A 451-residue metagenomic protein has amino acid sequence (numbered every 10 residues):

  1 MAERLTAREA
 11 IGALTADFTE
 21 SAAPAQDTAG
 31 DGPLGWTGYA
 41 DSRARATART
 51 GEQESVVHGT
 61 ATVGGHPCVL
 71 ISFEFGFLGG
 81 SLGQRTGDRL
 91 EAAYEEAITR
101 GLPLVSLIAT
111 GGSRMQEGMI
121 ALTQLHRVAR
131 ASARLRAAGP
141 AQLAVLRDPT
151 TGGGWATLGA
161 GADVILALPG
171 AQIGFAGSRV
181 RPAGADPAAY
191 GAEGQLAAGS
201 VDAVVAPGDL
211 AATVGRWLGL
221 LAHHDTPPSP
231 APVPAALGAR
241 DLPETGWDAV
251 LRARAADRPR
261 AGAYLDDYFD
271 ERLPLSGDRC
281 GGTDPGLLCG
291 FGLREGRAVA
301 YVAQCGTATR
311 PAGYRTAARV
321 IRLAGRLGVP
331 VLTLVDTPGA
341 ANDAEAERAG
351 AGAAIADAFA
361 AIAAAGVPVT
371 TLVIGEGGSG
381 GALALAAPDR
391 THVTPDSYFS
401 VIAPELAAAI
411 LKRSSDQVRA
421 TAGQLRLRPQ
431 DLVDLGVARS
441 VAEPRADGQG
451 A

Functional and structural regions predicted by a protein language model:
M1-V63, P67, A211-V299, A303-G306 (+2 more regions): Intrinsically disordered, low-complexity segments enriched in small/flexible residues
L5, Q84-G87, E91, L122 (+10 more regions): Electropositive phosphate-/nucleotide-binding environments in soluble metabolic enzymes
I11, T15-A22, Y94, I98 (+15 more regions): Structural signal for hydrophobic packing residues in well-ordered secondary-structure cores of soluble enzyme domains
A13, W36, D41, A48 (+17 more regions): Generic structural "secondary-structure junction" signal
T62-A133, L143, G290-A363, V369-L372 (+1 more regions): Cleft-lining beta-strand/loop regions that shape enzyme active-site pockets
G111-P227, P338-G450: Conserved catalytic cores of soluble enzyme domains, especially glycine-rich substrate-binding beta-alpha loops
G152-G153, A235-A236, R326-L327: Short hydrophobic "helix-edge" motifs at membrane interfaces and signal-peptide entry regions
